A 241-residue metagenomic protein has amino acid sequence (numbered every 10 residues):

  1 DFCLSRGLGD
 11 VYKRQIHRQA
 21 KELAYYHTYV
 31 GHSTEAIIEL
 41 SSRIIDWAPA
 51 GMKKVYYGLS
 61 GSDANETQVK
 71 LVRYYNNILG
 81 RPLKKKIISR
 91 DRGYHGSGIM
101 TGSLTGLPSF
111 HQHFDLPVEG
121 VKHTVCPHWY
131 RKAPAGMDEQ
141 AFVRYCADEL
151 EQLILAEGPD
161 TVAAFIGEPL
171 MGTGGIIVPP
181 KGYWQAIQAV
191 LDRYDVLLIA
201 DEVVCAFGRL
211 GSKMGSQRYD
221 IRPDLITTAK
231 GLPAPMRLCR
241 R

Functional and structural regions predicted by a protein language model:
D1-Y12: Single conserved hydrophobic/aromatic residue that forms the stacking wall/gate of nucleotide- or nucleobase-binding
Q19-Y25, G31-M52: Anion-binding (especially nucleotide phosphate/pyrophosphate-binding) glycine-rich loop and adjoining beta-alpha core
T28-A36, V55-S62, V204, A229-P233: Active-site nucleophile and cofactor-binding loops and adjacent substrate-binding regions of central metabolic enzymes
S42-A163: PLP-dependent aspartate aminotransferase-fold enzymes
Q68, I166, I199-A200, R222 (+1 more regions): Generic enzyme active-site microenvironment
I99-M100, R218-R241: Active-site PLP attachment segment
E157-I176: Short acidic, glycine-rich surface-loop motifs adjacent to enzyme active sites
P159, I177-G211: Catalytic PLP-binding core of fold-type I/II PLP enzymes
